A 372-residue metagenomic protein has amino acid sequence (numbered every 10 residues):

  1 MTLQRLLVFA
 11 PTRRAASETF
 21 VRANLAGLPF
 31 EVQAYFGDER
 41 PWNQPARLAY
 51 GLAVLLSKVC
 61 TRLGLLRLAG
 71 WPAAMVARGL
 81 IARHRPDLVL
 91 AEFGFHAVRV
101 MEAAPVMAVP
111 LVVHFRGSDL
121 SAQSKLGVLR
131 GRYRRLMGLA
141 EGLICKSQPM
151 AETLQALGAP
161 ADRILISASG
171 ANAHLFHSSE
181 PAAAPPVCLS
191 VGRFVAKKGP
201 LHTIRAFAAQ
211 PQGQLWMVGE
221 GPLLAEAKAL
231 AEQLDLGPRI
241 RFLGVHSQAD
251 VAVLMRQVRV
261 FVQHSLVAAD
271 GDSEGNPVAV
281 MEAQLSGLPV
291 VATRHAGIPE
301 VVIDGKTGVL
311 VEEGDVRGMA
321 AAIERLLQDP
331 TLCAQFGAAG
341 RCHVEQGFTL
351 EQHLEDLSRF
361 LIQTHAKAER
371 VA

Functional and structural regions predicted by a protein language model:
M1-R47: N-terminal subdomain of nucleotide-sugar transferases
L7, E180-Q210, W216: Conserved donor-binding/catalytic core segment of Leloir-type glycosyltransferases
D38, R116, R130-S178, R241: Donor nucleotide-sugar binding/catalytic pocket of nucleotide-sugar-dependent glycosyltransferases
A91-A97, F115: Short His-centered aromatic/hydrophobic patch
K228-A249: Nucleotide-activated donor-binding/catalytic signature segment of Leloir-type glycosyltransferases, i.e., the conserved
R256-G271, L288: Acidic donor-binding loop of glycosyltransferase active sites
V280, L285, P289-A292, V302: Short hydrophobic beta-strand element within catalytic cores of glycosyltransferases and related nucleotide-activated
V301-G305, V309-V316, R325-T331: Conserved acidic donor-binding segment of nucleotide-sugar-dependent glycosyltransferases
